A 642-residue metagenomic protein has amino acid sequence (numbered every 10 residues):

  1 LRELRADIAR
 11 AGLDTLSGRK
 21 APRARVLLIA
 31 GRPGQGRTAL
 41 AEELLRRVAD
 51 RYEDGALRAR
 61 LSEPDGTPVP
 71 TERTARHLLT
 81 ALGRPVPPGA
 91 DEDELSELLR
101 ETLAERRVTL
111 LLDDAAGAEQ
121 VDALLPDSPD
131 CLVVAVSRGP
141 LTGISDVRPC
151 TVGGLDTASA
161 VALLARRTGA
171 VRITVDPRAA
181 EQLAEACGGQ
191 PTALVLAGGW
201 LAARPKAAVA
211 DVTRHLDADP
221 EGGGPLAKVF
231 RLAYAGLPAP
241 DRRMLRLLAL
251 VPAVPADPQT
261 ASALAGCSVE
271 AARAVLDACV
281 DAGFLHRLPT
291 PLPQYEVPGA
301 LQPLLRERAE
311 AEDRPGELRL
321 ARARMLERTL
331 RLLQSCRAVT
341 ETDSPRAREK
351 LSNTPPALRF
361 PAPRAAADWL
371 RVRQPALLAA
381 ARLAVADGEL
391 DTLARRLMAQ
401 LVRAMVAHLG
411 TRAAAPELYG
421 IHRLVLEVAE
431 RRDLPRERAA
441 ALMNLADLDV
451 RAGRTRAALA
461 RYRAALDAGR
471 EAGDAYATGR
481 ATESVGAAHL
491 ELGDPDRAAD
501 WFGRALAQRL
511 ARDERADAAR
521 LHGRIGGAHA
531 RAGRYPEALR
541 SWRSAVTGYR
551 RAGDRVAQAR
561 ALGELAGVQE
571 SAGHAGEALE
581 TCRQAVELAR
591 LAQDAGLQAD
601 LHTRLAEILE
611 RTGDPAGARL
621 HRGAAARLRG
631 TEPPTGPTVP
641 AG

Functional and structural regions predicted by a protein language model:
L1-D113, P129-V134, R148-G154, A160 (+2 more regions): Walker A/P-loop phosphate-binding element recognition
A41-E42, A135, A180, Y234-R328 (+2 more regions): C-terminal boundary/linker of central alpha/beta nucleotide-binding cores
L124, G154-L196, A274: Amphipathic alpha-helical segments of the small helical/lid subdomains adjacent to P-loop NTPase cores
A193-R242, P345-R348: Loop-to-helix "switch" segment enriched in basic and acidic residues adjacent to catalytic/ligand pockets
A203-L216, R308-E349, L370, L390-L393: A eukaryote-biased feature capturing mid-to-C-terminal, repeat/solenoid-rich segments of large proteins, strongly
M244-A249, R322, R346-V428: Short, well-ordered secondary-structure microsegments that present a prominent hydrophobic/aromatic side chain
E296, R396, E437-L442, A460 (+9 more regions): Residue register of alpha-helical TPR repeats
L418, A458, A498, A538 (+3 more regions): Single-residue signature of alpha-solenoid repeat helices
